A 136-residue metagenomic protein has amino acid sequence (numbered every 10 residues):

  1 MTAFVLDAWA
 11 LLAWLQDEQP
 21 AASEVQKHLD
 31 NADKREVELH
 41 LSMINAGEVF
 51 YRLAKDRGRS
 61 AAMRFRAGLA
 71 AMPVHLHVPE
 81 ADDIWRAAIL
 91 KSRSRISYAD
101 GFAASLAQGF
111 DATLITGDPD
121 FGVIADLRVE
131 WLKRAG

Functional and structural regions predicted by a protein language model:
M1-A3, A104-G136: Acidic, PIN/NYN-like endoribonuclease modules and their adjacent C-terminal/linker elements
M1-L41, A54-A67, A135-G136: Short, well-structured N-terminal submotif of metal-dependent ribonuclease cores
D7, D100, D118: Acidic active-site catalytic centers that drive phospho-/nucleotidyl reactions and related ester hydrolyses
L11-L12, A46, F121-G122: A generic structural signal for short hydrophobic patches within well-formed alpha-helices
D33, A70, Q108: Anion (oxyanion) recognition and catalysis
E38, H75, R128-E130: Conserved beta-strand segments of alpha/beta enzyme cores
V74-T113: Active-site neighborhoods of divalent-metal-dependent phosphate/nucleic-acid chemistry enzymes
